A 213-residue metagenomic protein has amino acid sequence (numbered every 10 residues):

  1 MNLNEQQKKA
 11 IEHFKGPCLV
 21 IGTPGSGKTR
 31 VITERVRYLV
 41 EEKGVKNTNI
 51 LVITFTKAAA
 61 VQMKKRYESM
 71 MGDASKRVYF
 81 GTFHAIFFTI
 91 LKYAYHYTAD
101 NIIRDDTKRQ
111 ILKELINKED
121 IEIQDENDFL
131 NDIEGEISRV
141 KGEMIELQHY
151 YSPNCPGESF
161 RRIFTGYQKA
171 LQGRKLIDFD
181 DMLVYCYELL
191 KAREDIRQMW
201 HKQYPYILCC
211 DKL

Functional and structural regions predicted by a protein language model:
M1-I21, I163, M182-Y187: Conserved pre-motif I regulatory segment
H13, I32, I90: Conserved catalytic core of Hanks-type protein kinase domains
G16-R35: Walker A/P-loop
P17-L19, N49-L51, Y206: Residue-level preference for the first positions of well-ordered beta-strands
L39-Q203: A basic/glycine-biased coupling hinge at the interface between accessory DNA-binding modules
W200-L213: SF2 helicase catalytic motif II
